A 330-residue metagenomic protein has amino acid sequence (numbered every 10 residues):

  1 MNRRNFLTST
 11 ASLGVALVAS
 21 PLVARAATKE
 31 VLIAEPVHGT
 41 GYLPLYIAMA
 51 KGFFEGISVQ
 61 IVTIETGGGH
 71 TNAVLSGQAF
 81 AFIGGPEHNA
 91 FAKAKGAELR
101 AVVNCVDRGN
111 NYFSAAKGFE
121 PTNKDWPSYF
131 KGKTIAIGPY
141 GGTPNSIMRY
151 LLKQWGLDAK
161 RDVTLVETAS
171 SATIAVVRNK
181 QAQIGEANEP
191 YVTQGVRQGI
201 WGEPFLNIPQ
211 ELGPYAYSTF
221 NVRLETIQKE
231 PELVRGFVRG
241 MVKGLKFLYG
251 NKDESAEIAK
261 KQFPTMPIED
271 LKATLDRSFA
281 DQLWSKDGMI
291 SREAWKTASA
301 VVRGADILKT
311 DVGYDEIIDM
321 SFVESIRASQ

Functional and structural regions predicted by a protein language model:
N5-R25: N-terminal export signals
A26-D158, T164-E167, Q183-E189, F205 (+1 more regions): Short, glycine-/small- and polar/acidic-enriched structural segments that line small-molecule recognition paths
A48, A73, G77, A92 (+7 more regions): Structured segments of extracytoplasmic/periplasmic soluble domains in secreted or envelope-associated proteins
E87, A172-F263: Pocket-lining segment of extracytoplasmic ligand-binding domains
T122, S128, P209-E211, A280-S291: Short, solvent-exposed loop/beta-turn-alpha elements that line the ligand-binding surface or hinge of extracytoplasmic
Q228-K309: Secondary-structure end/capping motifs
A300-Q330: Conserved C-terminal helix/tail region of periplasmic/extracytoplasmic solute-binding proteins
